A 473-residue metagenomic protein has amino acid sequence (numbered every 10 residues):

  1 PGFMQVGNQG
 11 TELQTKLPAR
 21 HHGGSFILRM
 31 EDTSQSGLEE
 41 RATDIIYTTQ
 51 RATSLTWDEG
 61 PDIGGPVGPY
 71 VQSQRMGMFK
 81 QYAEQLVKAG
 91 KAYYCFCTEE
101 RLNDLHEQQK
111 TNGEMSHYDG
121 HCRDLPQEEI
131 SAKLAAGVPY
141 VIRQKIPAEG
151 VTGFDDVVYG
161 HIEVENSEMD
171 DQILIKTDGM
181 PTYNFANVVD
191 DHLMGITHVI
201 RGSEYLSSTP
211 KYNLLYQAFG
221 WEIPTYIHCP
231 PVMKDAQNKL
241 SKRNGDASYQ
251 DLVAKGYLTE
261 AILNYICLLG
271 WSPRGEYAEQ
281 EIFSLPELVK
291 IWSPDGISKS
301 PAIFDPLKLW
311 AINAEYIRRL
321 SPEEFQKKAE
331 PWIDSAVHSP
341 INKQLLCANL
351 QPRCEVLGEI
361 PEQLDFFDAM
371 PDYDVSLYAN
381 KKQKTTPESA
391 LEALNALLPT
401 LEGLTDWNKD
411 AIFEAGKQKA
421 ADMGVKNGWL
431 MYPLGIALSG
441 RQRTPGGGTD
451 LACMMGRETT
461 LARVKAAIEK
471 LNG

Functional and structural regions predicted by a protein language model:
P1-T111, S208-W221, A261: N-terminal Rossmann-like or analogous alpha/beta NTP/dinucleotide-binding catalytic cores that position adenine
M4-Q5, L252-E260, K299-D305, H338-L346 (+1 more regions): Structural motif
T15, I46, L86, G90 (+8 more regions): Residue-level signal for inorganic ion chemistry
R20-S34, F185-H198, F219-M233, G446-D450 (+1 more regions): Glycine-rich phosphate/pyrophosphate-binding loops and their adjacent beta-strand/loop elements at enzyme active sites
P69-S73, F96, I175-K176, M194-Y205 (+5 more regions): Conserved phosphate-binding loops in nucleotide/dinucleotide-binding enzymes
Q85-K88, A92-H228, K234-L240, S248: Active-site cores that bind ATP or allylic diphosphates and position pyrophosphate for catalysis
P322-M423: Small-residue-rich helix-loop
D410-N472: Charged substrate- and nucleic-acid-binding regions of tRNA-handling and nucleotidyl-transfer enzymes, centered on
